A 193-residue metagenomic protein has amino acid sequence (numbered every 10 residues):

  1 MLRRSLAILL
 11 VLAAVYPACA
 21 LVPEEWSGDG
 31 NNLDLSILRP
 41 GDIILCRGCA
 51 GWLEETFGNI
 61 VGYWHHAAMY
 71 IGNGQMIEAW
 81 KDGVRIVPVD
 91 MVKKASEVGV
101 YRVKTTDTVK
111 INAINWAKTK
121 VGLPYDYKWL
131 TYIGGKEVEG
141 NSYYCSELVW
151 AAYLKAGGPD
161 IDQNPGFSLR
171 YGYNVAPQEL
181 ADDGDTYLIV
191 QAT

Functional and structural regions predicted by a protein language model:
M1-A20: Secretory targeting signatures
L21-D29: Short, structured beta-strand/loop micro-motifs enriched in basic residues and often containing a Trp
V22, K136-T193: Activation targets extended, charge/polar-rich intrinsically disordered C-terminal tails
D42, G48, W80, R102-K104 (+3 more regions): Sec/Tat-exported extracytoplasmic proteins
I43-T105, Y127-G140: Glycine-rich catalytic cores of cysteine/serine-nucleophile enzymes that process amide/ester linkages in cell-envelope
V109-A117, V121, N141, C145-L148 (+1 more regions): Stable alpha-helical elements in mature extracytoplasmic
